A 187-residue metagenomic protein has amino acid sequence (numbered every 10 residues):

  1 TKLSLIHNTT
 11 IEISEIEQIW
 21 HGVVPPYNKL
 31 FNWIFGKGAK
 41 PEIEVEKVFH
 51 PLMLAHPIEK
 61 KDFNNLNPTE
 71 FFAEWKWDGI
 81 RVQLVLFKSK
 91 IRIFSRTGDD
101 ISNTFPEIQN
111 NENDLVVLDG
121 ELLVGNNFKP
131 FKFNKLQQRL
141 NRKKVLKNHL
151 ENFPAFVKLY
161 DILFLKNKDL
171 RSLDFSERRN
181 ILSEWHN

Functional and structural regions predicted by a protein language model:
T1-H186: N-terminal nucleic-acid-engaging modules of covalent nucleotidyltransferase systems
